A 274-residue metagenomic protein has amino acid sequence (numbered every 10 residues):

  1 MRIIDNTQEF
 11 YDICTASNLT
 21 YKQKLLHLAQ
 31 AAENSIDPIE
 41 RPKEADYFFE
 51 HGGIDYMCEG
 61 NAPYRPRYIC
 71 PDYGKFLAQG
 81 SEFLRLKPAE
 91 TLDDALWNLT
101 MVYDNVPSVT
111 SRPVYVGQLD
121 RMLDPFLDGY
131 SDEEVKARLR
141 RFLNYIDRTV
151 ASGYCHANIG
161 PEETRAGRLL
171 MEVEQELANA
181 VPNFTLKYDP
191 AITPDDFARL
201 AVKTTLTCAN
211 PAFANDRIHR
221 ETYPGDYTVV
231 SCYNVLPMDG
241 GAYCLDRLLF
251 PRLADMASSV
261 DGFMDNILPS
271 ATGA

Functional and structural regions predicted by a protein language model:
R2-A274: Conserved catalytic cores of very large enzyme subunits
